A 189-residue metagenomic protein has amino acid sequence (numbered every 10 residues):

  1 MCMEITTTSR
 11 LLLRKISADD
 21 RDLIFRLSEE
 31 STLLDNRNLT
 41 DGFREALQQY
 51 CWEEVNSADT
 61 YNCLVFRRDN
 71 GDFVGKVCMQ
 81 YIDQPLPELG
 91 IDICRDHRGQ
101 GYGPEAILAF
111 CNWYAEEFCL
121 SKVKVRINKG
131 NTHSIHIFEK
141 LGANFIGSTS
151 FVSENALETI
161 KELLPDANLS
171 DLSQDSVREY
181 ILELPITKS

Functional and structural regions predicted by a protein language model:
C2-S31, F66-S189: Acyl-donor (CoA/ACP) binding surface of acyl/acetyltransferases
T32-W52, Y61-C63: Conserved GNAT-fold acetyl-CoA-binding loop/helix
